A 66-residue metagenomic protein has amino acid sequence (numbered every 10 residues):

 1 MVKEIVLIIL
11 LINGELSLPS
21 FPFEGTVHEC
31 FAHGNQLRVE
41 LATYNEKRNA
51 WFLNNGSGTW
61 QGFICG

Functional and structural regions predicted by a protein language model:
M1-P19: Short aromatic-glycine-(Arg/Gly/Cys) micro-motifs in beta-strand/loop hairpins
E4-I5, G25, G62: Intrinsic disorder/low-complexity segments enriched in polar/small residues
I8-L11, C30, G34, W51-F52: Extended hydrophobic/Leu-rich segments
E15-A32: A short, exposed loop/beta-hairpin motif centered on an aromatic-Gly-Thr core
Q36-G66: Short, mixed-charge low-complexity intrinsically disordered segments
